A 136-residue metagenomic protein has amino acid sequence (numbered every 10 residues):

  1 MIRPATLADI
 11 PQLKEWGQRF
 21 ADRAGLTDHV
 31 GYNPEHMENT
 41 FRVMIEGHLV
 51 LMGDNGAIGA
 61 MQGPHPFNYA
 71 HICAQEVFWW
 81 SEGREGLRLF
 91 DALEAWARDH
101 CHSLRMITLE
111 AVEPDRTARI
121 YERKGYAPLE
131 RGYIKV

Functional and structural regions predicted by a protein language model:
M1-G31: Short amphipathic alpha-helix that is part of the acyltransferase structural core
N39-M52: A short helix-loop-beta-strand connector motif used in the catalytic cores of GNAT acetyltransferases and, in some
M52-G63: Conserved beta-strand in the GNAT
H65-E76: A conserved beta-turn-beta hairpin within the catalytic core of GNAT-like acetyltransferases that forms part
A74-G86: A short, internal acetyl-CoA/4′-phosphopantetheine-binding micro-motif in the GNAT/acyltransferase core
R88-S103: Conserved acyl-CoA
R105-T117, V136: Conserved beta-strand-loop-alpha-helix junction that forms the acyl-donor binding cleft
T117-V136: C-terminal "cap" of GNAT-fold acetyltransferases
